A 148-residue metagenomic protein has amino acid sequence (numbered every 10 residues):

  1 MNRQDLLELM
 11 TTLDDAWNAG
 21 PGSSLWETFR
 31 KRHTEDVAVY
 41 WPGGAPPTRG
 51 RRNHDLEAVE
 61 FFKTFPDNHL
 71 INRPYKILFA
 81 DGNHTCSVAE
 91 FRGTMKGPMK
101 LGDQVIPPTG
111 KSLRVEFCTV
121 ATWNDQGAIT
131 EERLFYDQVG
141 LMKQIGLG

Functional and structural regions predicted by a protein language model:
M1-G148: C-terminal and inter-domain tail/linker signature
